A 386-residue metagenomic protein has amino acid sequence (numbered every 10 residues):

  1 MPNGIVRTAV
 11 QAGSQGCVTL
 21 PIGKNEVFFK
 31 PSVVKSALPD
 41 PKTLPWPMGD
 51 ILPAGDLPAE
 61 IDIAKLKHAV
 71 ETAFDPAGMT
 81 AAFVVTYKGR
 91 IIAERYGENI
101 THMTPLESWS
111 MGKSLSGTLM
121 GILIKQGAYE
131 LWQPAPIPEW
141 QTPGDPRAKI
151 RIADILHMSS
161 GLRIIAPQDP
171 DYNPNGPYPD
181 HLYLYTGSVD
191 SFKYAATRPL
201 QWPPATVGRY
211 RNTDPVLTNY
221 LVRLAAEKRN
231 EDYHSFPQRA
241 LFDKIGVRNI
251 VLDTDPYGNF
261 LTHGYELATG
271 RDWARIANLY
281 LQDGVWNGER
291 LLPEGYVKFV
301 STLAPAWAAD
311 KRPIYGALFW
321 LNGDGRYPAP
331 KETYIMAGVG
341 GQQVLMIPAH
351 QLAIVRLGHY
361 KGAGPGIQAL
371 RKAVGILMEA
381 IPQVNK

Functional and structural regions predicted by a protein language model:
M1-N3, G13, M336-K386: Structured C-terminal helix/loop/strand segments within mature extracytoplasmic catalytic/sensor domains
V6-A9, V70-I100, V344-L345, Q351-V355: A short, well-structured edge-of-sheet supersecondary motif
G49-V85: Beta-lactamase-like hydrolase cores
I61-K65, A69-T72, R90-R95, P134-P136 (+2 more regions): Short, charged, amphipathic alpha-helices and their helix-cap/turn boundaries
G89, L106-W132, I155, T218-V222 (+1 more regions): Active-site SXXK
G117, M158, D214-R223, G264-V285 (+1 more regions): Active-site-proximal alpha-helical segments within enzyme catalytic domains
K125-R163, P167, T197-Q201, E227-A268: Active-site helix/loop module of the DD-peptidase/beta-lactamase fold, centered on the serine-lysine SxxK catalytic
V247-T254, F299-A353: Active-site Gly/Thr loop motif
